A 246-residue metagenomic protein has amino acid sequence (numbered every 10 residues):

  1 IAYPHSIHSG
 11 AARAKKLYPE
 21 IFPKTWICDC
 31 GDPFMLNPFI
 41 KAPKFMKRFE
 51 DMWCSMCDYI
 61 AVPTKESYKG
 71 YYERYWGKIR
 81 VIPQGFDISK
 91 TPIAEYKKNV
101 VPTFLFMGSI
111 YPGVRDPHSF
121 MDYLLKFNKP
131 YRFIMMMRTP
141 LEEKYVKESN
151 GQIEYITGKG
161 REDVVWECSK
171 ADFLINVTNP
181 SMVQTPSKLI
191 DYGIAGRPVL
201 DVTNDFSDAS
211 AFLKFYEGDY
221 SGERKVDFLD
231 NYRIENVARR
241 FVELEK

Functional and structural regions predicted by a protein language model:
S6-S9, K16-L17, I21, C28 (+1 more regions): Membrane-proximal helix-turn-helix segments that form the acceptor-binding/catalytic region of lipid-linked
I40-K41, G85-V101, K246: Acidic anion/phosphate-binding donor-loop and adjacent secondary structure in glycosyltransferase catalytic cores
W53-I79: A short, active-site helix/loop in glycosyltransferases that binds the activated sugar's phosphate group
E66, Q84-G85: Carbohydrate-associated surface elements
K97-V114, M121, V237: Conserved donor-binding/catalytic core segment of Leloir-type glycosyltransferases
V101, M135-V165: Nucleotide-activated donor-binding/catalytic signature segment of Leloir-type glycosyltransferases, i.e., the conserved
C168-V183: Acidic donor-binding loop of glycosyltransferase active sites
E217-K246: A charged, aromatic-enriched C-terminal amphipathic alpha-helix characteristic of glycosyltransferases across folds
